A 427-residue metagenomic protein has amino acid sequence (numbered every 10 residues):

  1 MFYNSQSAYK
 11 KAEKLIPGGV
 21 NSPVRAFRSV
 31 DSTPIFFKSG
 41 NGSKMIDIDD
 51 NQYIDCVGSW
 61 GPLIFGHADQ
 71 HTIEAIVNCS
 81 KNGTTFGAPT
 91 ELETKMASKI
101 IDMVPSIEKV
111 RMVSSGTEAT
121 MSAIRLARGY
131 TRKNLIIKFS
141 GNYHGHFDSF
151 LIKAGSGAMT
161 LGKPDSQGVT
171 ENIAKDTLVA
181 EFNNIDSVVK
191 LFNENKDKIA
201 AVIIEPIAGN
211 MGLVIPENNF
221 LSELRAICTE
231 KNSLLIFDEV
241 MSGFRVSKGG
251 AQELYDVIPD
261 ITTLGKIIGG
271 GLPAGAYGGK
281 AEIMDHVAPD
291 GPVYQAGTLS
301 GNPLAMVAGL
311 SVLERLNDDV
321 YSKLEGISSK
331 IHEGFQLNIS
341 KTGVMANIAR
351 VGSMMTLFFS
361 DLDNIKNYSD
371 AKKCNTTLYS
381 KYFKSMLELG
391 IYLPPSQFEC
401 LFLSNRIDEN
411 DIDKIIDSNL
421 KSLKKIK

Functional and structural regions predicted by a protein language model:
M1-K427: Conserved N-terminal phosphate-binding loop of PLP-dependent enzymes in the Aspartate aminotransferase
